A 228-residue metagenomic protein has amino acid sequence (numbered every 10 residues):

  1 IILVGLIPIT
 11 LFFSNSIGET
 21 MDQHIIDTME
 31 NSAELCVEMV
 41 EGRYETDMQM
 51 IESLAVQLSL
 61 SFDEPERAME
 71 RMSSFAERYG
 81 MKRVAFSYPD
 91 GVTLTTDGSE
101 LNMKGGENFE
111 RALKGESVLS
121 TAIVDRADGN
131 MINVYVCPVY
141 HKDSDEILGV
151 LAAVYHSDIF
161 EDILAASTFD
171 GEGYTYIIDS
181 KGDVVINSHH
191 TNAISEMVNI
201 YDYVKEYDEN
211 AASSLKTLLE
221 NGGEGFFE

Functional and structural regions predicted by a protein language model:
I1-E19, Q23: Extreme N-terminal signal-anchor transmembrane helix of membrane signaling/transducer proteins, especially in bacteria
Q23, K114-G115, N221: Charged, alpha-helical scaffolding/interaction elements associated with membrane systems
D27-C36, G42-V118, S167: Extracytoplasmic/periplasmic sensory segments of membrane signal-transduction proteins
E64-G80, V150-E196, I200-D202: Solvent-exposed, extracytoplasmic
R78, V84, P89-S167, Y174 (+1 more regions): Extracytoplasmic/periplasmic ligand-binding sensor regions of membrane-associated signaling proteins
T95-G105, A193-V204: Allosteric regulatory "coupling" segments in signal-transduction proteins
K181, Y201-E228: Extracellular/periplasmic juxtamembrane segments that couple receptor/chemosensory ectodomains to their
